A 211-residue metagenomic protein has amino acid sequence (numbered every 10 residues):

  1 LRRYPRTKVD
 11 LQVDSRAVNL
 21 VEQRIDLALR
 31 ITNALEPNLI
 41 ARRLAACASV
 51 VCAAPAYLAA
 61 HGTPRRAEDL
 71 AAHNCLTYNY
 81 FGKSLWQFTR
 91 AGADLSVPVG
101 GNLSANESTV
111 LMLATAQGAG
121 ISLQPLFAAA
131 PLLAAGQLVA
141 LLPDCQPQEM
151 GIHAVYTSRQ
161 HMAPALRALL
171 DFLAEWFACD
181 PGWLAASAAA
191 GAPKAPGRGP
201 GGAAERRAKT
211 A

Functional and structural regions predicted by a protein language model:
L1-I40, A188-A190, K194, K209-A211: Central regulatory/effector-binding core of bacterial HTH transcription factors
V9-V13, T77, V97-E107, C145: Short beta-strand-to-loop elements that line the ligand-binding cleft of bilobed periplasmic-binding protein-like
S15, I31-A34, A53-P55, Q124-F127: Beta->alpha turn/N-cap motifs
L27-R30, G120-Q124, A140-L141: Paired acidic/hydrophobic, glycine-rich loop segments that form the ligand-binding mouth/hinge of periplasmic-binding
N38-S49, A53-L76, A91: Flexible hinge/capping segments at coil-to-helix
A41-L44, A135-P147: Short beta-strand->loop
M112-Q137: A ligand-binding cleft/hinge motif common to bilobed small-molecule-binding domains
L126-A135, C145-A211: C-terminal effector-binding regulatory domain of bacterial HTH transcription factors
